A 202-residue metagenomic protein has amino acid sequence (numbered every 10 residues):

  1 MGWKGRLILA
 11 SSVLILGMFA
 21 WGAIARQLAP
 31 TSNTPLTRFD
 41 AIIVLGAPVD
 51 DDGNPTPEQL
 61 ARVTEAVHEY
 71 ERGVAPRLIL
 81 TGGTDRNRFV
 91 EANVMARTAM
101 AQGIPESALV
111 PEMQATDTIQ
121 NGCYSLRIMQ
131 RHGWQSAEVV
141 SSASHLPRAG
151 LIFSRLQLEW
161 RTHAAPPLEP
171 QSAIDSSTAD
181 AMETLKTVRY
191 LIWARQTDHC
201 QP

Functional and structural regions predicted by a protein language model:
M1-D40, P202: N-terminal membrane-anchoring alpha-helices
W3-G5, A61, V188, A194: Short, intrinsically disordered low-complexity segments
S11-V13, E69, R155, W193-Q196: Enrichment for repetitive, rod-forming helical segments
A20-Q27, V67, V188, I192-R195: Structural signature of transmembrane alpha-helix termini at the membrane-water interface
A23-D180: A structural signal for short, hydrophobic/glycine-enriched beta-strand patches
A173-H199: A transmembrane-helix-recognition feature enriched in membrane-embedded lipid enzymes and envelope glyco-/phospholipid
